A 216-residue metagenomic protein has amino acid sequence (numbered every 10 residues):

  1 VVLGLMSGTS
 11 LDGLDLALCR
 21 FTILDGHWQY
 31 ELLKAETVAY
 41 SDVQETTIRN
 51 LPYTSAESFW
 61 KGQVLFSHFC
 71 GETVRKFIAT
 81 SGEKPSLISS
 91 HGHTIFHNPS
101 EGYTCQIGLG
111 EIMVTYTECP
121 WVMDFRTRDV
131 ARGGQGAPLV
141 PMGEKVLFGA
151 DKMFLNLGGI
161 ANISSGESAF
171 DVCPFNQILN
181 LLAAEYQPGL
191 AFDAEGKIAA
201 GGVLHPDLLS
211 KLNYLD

Functional and structural regions predicted by a protein language model:
V1, P99-I107, E111, T115 (+1 more regions): Phosphate-binding/catalytic loop of phosphoryl-transfer enzymes
V2-L18: N-terminal beta1-alpha1 ligand-phosphate binding loop
S7, H91-H93, L157-G159: Glycine-rich beta-strand-to-loop/alpha-helix junction loops that act as flexible
G8, I88, M113: Divalent metal-coordination and catalytic microenvironments
L11-L14, V43, K61, L65 (+6 more regions): Conserved active-site and cofactor/substrate-binding residues in soluble primary-metabolism enzymes
G13-C19, I23-L32, T37-V38, S168-D216: Conserved ATP-utilizing enzyme core subdomain
E31-L65: Conserved non-catalytic scaffold segment of RNase H-like nuclease domains
P52-G108: Short beta-strand-loop/turn "lid" adjacent to the catalytic site in phosphate-handling enzymes
